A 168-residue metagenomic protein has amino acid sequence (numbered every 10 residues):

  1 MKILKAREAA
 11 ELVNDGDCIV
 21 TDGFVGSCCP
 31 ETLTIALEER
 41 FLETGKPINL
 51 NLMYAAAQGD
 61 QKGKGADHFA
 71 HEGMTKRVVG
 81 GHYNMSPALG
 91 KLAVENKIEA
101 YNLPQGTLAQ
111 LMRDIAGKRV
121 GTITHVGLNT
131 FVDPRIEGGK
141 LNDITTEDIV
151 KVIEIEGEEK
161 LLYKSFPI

Functional and structural regions predicted by a protein language model:
M1-I168: Conserved alpha/beta enzyme-core scaffold
